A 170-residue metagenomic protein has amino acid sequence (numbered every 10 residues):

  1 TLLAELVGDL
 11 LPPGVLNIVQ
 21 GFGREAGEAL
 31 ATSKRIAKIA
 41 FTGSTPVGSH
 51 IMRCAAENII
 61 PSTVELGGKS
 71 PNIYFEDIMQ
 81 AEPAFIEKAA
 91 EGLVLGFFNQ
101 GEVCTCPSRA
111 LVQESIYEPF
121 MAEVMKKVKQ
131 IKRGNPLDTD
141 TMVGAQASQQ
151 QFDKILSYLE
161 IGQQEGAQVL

Functional and structural regions predicted by a protein language model:
T1-G27, A84: PLP-dependent aminotransferase-like
L11, S44-L170: ALDH superfamily catalytic-core signature
N17, A37, Q168-L170: Short beta-strand(s) of the beta-wing in winged-helix/HTH DNA-binding folds
F22-A29, G43-H50: Beta-loop-alpha module in the N-terminal Rossmann-like domain of NAD(P)-dependent dehydrogenases, especially those
A29-L30, I161: Well-formed, non-transmembrane alpha-helical positions, independent of function
S33: Acidic-histidine catalytic/liganding microenvironments
K38-T42: Periplasmic-binding protein-like
